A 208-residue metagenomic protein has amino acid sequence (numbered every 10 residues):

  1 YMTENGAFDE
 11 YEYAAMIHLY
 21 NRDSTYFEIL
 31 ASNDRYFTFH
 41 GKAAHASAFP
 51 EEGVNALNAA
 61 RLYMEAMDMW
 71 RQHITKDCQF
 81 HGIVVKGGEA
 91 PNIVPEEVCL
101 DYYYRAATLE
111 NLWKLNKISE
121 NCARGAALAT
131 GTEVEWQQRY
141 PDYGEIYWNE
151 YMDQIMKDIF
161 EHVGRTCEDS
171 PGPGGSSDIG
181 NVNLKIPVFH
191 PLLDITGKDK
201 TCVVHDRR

Functional and structural regions predicted by a protein language model:
Y1-P95, S176-I179: Histidine/acidic-residue-rich, glycine-tolerant segments that coordinate divalent metal ions
R61-R208: Metal-dependent amide/peptide-bond hydrolase catalytic core, centered on the "pita-bread" metallohydrolase fold
